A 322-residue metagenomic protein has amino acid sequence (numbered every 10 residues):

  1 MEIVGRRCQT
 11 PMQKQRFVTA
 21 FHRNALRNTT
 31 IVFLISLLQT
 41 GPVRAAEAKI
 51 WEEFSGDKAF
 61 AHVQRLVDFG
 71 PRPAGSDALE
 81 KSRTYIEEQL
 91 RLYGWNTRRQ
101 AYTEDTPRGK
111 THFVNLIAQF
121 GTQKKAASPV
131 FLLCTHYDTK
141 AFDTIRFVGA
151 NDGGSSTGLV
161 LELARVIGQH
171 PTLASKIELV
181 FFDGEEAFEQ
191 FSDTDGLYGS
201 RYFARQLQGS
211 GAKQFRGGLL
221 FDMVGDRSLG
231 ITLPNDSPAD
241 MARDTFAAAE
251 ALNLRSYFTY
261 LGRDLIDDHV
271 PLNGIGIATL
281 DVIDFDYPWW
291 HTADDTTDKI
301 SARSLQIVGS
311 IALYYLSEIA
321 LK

Functional and structural regions predicted by a protein language model:
K14-T30: Bacterial N-terminal signal peptides that target proteins for export
N28-Q39: Bacterial N-terminal signal peptides
V43-A48: Boundary at the C-terminal end of the N-terminal hydrophobic targeting segment
E52, A61-Q123: A non-catalytic alpha/beta surface segment that caps or lines the substrate-entry region of metallo-dependent hydrolase
E53, R99, T103-D105, G217 (+1 more regions): Active-site-adjacent substrate-binding region of metalloamidase/peptidase-like peptide-processing proteins
A59-R72, F142-T144, F181, D222 (+2 more regions): Acidic/histidine-rich, surface-exposed loop or edge segments in extracytoplasmic proteins
T144-A247, L261-D264, H269: Acidic/histidine-rich catalytic neighborhood of metal-dependent amide-processing enzymes
